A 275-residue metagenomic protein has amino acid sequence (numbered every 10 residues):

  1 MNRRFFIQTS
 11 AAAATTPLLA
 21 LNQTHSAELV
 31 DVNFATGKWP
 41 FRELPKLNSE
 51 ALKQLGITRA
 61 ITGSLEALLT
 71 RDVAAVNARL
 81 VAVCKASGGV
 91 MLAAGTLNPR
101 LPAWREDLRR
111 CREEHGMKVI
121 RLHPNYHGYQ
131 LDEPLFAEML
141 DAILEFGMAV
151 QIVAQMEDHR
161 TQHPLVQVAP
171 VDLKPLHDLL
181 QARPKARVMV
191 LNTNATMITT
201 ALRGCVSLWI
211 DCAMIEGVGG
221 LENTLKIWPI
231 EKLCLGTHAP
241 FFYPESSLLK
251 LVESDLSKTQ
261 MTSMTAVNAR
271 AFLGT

Functional and structural regions predicted by a protein language model:
N2-E28, V32, F41-R59, R109 (+2 more regions): Mid-to-C-terminal alpha-helical segments outside catalytic/metal-binding sites
V30-V32, I61-S64, A94-T96, R121 (+3 more regions): Active-site neighborhood of phospho(di)ester-bond hydrolases with catalytic His/Asp-centered motifs
N33-G37, V153: Histidine-centered divalent metal-coordination motifs
F41-E43, E66, L97-P102, H123-Y126 (+2 more regions): Short beta->alpha connector loops
E43-S49, A75-L80, W104-D107, K174-L176 (+1 more regions): Alpha-helical scaffolding within the catalytic cores of extracellular/periplasmic polymer-degrading hydrolases
T58-R59, A67, R71-E157: Active-site gating/metal-coordination segments in enzymes
D72-R79, E133, A137, E157-D158 (+2 more regions): Ligand-binding grooves and catalytic loops that recognize ribose/phosphate and carbohydrate rings, and esterified lipid
K118-V119, D132-C234: Catalytic pocket-lining loop regions of alpha/beta-barrel enzymes, especially the amidohydrolase/enolase/GH5 lineages
